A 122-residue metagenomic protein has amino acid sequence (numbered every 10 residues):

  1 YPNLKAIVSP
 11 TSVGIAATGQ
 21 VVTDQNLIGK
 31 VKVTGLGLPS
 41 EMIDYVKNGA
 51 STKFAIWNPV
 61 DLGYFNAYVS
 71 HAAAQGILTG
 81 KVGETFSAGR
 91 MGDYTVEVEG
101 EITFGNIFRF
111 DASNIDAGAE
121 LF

Functional and structural regions predicted by a protein language model:
Y1-Y45: Hydrophobic alpha-helical
N3, K30, A50-S51, N106: A generic structural signal for alpha->beta connector loops
V21, G49, A73-I77: Change "in soluble alpha/beta enzymes" to "in soluble alpha/beta proteins
Q25-N26, G49, G118-E120: Short glycine-centered helix-capping/turn motifs at secondary-structure transition points
L38, W57, R109: Flexible, solvent-exposed loop/hinge segments that line or gate ligand/substrate-binding clefts
M42-V46, G63-A67: Short, charged, surface-exposed secondary-structure boundary motifs
N48-V60: Short beta-strand elements at the ligand-binding edges of bilobed clamshell
F65-F122: Hinge/cleft segment of the Venus flytrap/periplasmic-binding protein
